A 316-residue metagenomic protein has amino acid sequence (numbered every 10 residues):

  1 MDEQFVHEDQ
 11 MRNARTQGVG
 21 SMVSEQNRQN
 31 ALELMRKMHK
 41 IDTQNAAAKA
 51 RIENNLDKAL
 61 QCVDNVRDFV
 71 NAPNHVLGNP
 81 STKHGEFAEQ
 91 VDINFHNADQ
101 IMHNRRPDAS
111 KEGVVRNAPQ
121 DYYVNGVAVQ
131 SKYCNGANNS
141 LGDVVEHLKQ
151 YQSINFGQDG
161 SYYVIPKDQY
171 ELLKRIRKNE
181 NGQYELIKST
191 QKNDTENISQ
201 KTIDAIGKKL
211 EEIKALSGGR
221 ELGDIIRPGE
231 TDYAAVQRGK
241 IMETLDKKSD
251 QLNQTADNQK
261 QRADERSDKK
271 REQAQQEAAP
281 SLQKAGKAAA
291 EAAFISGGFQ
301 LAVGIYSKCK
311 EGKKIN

Functional and structural regions predicted by a protein language model:
M1-Q90: Interdomain/boundary linker segments immediately adjacent to catalytic/signaling cores
D64-K149: Catalytic centers of nucleases
K132, A137-I203, G207-E211: A recognition module on extended beta-rich or small alphabeta surfaces enriched in W/G with H and D/E
Q200-D264: Extended, hydrophilic extramembrane loops/domains of integral membrane proteins
S249, Q275, A290, K310-N316: A contiguous, surface-oriented mixed alpha/beta subdomain in the mid-to-C-terminal portion of proteins that forms
Q254, L282-Y306, N316: Membrane-active amphipathic alpha-helices enriched in small hydrophobic residues
Q254, N258-K269, Q300-S307, E311: Generic multipass alpha-helical transmembrane bundles of integral membrane proteins
R271-L282: Cytosolic juxtamembrane amphipathic/interface segments immediately preceding and feeding into a transmembrane helix
